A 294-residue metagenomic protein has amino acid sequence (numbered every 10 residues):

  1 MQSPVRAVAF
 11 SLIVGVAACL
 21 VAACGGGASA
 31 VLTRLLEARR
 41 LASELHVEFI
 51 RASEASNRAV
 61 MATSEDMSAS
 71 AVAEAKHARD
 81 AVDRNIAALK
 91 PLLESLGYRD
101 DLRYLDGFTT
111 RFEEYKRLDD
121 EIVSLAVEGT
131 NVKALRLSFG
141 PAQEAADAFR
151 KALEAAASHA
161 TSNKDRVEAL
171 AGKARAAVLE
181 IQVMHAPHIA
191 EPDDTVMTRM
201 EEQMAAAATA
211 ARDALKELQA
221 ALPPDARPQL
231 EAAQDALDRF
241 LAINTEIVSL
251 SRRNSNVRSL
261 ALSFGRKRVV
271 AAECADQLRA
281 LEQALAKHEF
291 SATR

Functional and structural regions predicted by a protein language model:
M1-L12: Bacterial N-terminal signal peptides that target proteins for export
V21-A23: C-terminal motif of bacterial Sec signal peptides marking the signal peptidase cleavage site
G25-G27: Bacterial signal peptide processing site
A30-F108, I122-A146, K151-Q234, S249-V270 (+1 more regions): Membrane-proximal N-terminal soluble sensing/regulatory segments of transmembrane proteins
Y115, D119, Q182, F240: Short, structured motif recognition centered on aromatic/hydrophobic residues
A275-L285: Juxtamembrane amphipathic/hinge helix adjacent to a transmembrane helix
